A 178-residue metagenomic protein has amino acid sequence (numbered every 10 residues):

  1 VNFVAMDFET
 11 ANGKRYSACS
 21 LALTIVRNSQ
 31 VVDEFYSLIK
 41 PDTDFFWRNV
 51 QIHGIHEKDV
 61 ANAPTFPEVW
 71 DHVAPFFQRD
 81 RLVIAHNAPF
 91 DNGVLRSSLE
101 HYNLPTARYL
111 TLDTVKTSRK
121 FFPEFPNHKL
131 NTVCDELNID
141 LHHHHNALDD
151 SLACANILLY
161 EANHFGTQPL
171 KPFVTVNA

Functional and structural regions predicted by a protein language model:
V1-R108, P123-H145: Conserved non-catalytic scaffold segment of RNase H-like nuclease domains
P105-S118: Conserved beta-strand -> loop -> alpha-helix junction used to position metal-binding or nucleic-acid-contacting
E136, A155-A178: Acidic two-metal-ion nuclease catalytic site recognized across multiple nuclease folds, prominently DnaQ/RNase D-T
D150: Short, conserved phosphate/pyrophosphate- and ester-handling motifs at nucleotide-, phospho-/glycolipid
